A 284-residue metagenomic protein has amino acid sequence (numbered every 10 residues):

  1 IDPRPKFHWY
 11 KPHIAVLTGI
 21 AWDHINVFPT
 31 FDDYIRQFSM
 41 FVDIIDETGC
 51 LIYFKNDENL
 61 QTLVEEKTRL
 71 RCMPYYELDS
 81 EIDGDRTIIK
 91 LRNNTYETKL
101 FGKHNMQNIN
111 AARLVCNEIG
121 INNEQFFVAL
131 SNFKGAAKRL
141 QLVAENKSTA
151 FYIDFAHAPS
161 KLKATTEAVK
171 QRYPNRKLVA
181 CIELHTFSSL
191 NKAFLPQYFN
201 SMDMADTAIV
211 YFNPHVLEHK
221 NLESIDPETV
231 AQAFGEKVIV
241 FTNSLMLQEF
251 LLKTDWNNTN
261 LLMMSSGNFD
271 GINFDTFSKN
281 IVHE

Functional and structural regions predicted by a protein language model:
I1-H8: Conserved nucleotide-sensing/catalytic segment adjacent to the nucleotide-binding pocket in NTP-handling enzymes
P3, A21-W22, D57, A156-A158 (+1 more regions): Short, glycine/acidic-enriched loop or turn micro-motifs at the edges of active sites
H8-A150, E228-Q232, N257: Acidic, Mg2+-coordinating active-site environments of NTP-dependent enzymes
I14, S39, T68, A111-E284: ATP-dependent carboxylate-amine ligase
